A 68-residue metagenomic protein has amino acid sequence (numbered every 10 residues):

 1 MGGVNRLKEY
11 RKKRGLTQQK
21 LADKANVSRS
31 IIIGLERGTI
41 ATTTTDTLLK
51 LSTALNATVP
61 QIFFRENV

Functional and structural regions predicted by a protein language model:
M1-G2, N67: A detector for short, charged/polar N-terminal pre-domain segments
R6-K24: Short basic helix-loop element that most often maps to the first helix and adjoining turn of HTH DNA-binding modules
L7, L21-A22, I32-L35, I62: Conserved hydrophobic/aromatic packing and binding residues within compact polymer-binding modules
V27-T42: Recognition helix of helix-turn-helix/homeodomain-like DNA-binding domains that insert into the DNA major groove
D46-Q61: DNA major-groove recognition helix of helix-turn-helix/homeodomain DNA-binding modules
Q61-V68: Short amphipathic recognition helices of helix-turn-helix/homeodomain-type DNA-binding modules
